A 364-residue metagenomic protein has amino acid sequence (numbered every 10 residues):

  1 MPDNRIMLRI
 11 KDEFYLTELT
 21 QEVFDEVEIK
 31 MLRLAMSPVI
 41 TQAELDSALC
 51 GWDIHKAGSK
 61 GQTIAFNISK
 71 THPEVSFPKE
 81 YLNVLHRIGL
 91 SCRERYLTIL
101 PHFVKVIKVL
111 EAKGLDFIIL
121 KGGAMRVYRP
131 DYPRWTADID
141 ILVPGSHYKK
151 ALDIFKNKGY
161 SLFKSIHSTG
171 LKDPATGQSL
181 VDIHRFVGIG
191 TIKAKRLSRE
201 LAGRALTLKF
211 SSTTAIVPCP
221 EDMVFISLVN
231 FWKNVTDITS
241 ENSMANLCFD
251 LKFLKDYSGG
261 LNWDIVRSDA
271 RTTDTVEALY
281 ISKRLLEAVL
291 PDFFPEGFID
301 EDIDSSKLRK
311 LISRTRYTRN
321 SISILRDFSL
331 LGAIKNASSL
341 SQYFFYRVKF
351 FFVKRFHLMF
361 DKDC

Functional and structural regions predicted by a protein language model:
P2-A137, V143-C364: Conserved NTP-donor binding/palm subdomain of two-metal-ion nucleotidyltransferases/polymerases, i.e., the charged
